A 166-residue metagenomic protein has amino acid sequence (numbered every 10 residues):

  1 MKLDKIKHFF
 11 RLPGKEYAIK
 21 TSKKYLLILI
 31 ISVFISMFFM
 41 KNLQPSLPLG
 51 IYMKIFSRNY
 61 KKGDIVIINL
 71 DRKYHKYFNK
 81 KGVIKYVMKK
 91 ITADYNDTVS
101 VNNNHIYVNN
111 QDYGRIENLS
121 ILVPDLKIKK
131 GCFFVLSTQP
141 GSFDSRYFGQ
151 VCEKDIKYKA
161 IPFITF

Functional and structural regions predicted by a protein language model:
M1-Y86, F148-F166: Protein maturation boundaries and topogenic segments
K5, M53-I55, N110, R115-T165: Acidic/glycine-rich C-terminal interaction modules and beta/coil loop segments that lie outside canonical DNA-binding
E16-L26, I106-N109, S120-K127: Catalytic phosphate/metal-binding cores of nucleic-acid and nucleotide-processing enzymes, i.e., regions that mediate
S57, D71, N104, T138-Q139: Short, surface-exposed secondary-structure boundary micro-motifs
K61-I65, Y95, K130: Short, flexible surface segments
V66-I67, V99, F133-F134: Generic structural signal for buried aliphatic residues
Y86-D112: Mid-length scaffold segments of soluble, non-membrane domains
